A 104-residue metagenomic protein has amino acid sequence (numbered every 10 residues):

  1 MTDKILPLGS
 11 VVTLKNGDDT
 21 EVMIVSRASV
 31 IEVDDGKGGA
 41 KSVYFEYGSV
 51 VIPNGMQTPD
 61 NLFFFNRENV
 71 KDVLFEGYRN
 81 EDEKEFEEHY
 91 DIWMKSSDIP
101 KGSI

Functional and structural regions predicted by a protein language model:
M1, K37, P100-I104: Intrinsically disordered, low-complexity linkers and terminal tails enriched in Pro/Gly and often acidic or mixed-charge
M1-I5, G39-S42: Short linear motifs in intrinsically disordered
T2-N16: Short coil-to-beta transition motif at edge beta-strands of beta-rich domains
P7, D19, Y44-F45: Short connector loops at helix/strand junctions that flank enzyme active sites, especially segments positioning acidic
V11, D19-I31: Short beta-strand-centered aromatic/proline hotspots
V30-Y44: Short, solvent-exposed secondary-structure boundary/capping segments
S42-I104: Intrinsically disordered, low-complexity, charged/polar segments
